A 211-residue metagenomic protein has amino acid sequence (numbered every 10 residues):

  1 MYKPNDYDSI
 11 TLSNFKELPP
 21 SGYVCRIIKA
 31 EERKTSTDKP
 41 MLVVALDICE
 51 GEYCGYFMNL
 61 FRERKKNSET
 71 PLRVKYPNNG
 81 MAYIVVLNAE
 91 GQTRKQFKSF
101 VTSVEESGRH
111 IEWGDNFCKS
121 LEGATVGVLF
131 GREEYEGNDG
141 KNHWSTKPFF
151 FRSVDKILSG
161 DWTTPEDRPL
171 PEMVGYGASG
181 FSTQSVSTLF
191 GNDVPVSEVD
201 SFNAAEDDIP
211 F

Functional and structural regions predicted by a protein language model:
M1-F211: Short beta-rich binding modules
